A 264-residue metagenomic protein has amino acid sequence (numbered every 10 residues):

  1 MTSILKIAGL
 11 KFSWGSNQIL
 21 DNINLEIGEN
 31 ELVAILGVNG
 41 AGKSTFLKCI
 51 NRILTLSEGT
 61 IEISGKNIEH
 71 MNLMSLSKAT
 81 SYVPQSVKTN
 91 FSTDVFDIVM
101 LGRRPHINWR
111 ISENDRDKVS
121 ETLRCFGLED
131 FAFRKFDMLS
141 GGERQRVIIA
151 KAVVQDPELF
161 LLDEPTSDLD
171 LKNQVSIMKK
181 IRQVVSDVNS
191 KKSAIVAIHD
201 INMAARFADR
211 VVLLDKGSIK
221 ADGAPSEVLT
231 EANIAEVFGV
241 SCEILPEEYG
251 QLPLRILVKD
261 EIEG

Functional and structural regions predicted by a protein language model:
L36-V38: The feature captures the beta-strand-to-loop junction immediately N-terminal to the Walker
N51: Helix-to-loop junction immediately C-terminal to a conserved catalytic motif
G59-N67, L76: Conserved ABC transporter NBD signature motif
M100, E113-F131, D156: Conserved ABC ATPase "signature" region
K135-L139, E143: Conserved ABC ATPase signature
F160-E164: Catalytic Walker B motif of ABC-type/P-loop ATPase nucleotide-binding domains
V237-G264: ABC ATPase nucleotide-binding domains
